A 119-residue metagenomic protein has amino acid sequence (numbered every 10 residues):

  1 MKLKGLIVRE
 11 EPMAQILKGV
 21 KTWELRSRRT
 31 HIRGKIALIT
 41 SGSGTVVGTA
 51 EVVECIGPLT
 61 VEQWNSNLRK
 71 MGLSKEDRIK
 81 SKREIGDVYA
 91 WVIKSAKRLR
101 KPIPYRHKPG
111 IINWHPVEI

Functional and structural regions predicted by a protein language model:
M1-I119: Structured alpha/beta reader/binder surfaces that contact nucleic acids or chromatin modification marks
